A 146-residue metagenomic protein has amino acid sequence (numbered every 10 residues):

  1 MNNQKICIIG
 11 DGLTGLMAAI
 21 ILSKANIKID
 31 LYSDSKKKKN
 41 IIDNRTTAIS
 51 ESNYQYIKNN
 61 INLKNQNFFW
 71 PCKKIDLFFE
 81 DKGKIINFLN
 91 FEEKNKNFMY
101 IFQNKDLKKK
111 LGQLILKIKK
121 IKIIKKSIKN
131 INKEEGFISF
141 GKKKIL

Functional and structural regions predicted by a protein language model:
N2-I6: Extreme N-terminal starter segment of soluble prokaryotic enzymes
C7-I9, I21-R45: Glycine-rich FAD pyrophosphate-binding loop
G12: Glycine-rich NAD(P) Rossmann-fold beta1-alpha1 loop
G15-L16: N-terminal Rossmann-fold NAD(P) dinucleotide-binding loop
I21-S23, Y56, L114: Residues within well-ordered alpha helices
I41-F78: N-terminal FAD cofactor-binding segment of flavoenzymes
W70-L146: Conserved N-terminal helical subregion
